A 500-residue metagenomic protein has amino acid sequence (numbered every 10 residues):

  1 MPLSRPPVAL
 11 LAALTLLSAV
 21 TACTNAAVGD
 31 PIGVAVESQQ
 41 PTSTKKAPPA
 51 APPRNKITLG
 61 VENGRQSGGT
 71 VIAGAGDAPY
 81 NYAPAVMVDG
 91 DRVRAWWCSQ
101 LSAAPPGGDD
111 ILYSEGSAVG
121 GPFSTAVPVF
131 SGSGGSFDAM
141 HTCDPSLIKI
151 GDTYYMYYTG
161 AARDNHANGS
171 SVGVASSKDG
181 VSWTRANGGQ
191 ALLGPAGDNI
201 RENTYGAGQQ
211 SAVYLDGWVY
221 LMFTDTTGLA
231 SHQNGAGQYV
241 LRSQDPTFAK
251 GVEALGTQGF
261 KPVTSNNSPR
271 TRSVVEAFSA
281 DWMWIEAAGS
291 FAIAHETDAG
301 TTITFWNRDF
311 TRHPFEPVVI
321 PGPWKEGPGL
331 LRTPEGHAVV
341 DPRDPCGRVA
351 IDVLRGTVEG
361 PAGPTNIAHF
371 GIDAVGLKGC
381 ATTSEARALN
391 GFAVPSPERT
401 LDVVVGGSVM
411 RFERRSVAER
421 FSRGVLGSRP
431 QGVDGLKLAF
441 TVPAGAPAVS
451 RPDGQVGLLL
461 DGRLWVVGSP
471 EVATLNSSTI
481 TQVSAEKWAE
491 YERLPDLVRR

Functional and structural regions predicted by a protein language model:
M1-L10: Bacterial N-terminal signal peptides that target proteins for export
P2-L3, C23-D138, K149-N203, Y214-V274 (+3 more regions): Beta-rich carbohydrate-recognition and catalytic domains
L11-V20: Bacterial N-terminal signal peptides
A78-Y80, H141, G206, E276 (+3 more regions): Residues that act as N-cap/strand-start positions at coil-to-secondary-structure junctions
A83-A85, D144-S146, Q209-S211, S279-W282 (+1 more regions): Conserved beta-strand position repeated once per blade in WD40 beta-propeller domains
V86, S117, A212, A393-V394 (+1 more regions): Short, exposed beta-strand/loop patches in secreted or surface proteins that constitute
T271-I293, F392, P397-T400, P452-Q455: Surface-exposed interaction/gating patches
G379-R500: Short, surface-exposed polybasic-aromatic patches that bind anionic ligands, especially phosphate groups
